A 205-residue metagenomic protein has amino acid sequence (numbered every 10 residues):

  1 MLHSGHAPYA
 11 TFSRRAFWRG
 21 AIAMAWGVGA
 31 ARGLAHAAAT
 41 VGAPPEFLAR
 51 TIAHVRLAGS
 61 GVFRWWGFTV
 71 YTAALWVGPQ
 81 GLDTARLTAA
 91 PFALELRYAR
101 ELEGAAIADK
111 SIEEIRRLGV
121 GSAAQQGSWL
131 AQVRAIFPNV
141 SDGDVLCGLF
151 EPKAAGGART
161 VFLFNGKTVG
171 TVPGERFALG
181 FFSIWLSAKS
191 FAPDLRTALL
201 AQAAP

Functional and structural regions predicted by a protein language model:
M1-A16, G20-A30: N-terminal secretory signal peptides
L2-G5, H36-P205: Terminal leader/tail segments of proteins
G33: Conserved donor-nucleotide binding/catalytic region of nucleotide-linked donor-dependent transferases
